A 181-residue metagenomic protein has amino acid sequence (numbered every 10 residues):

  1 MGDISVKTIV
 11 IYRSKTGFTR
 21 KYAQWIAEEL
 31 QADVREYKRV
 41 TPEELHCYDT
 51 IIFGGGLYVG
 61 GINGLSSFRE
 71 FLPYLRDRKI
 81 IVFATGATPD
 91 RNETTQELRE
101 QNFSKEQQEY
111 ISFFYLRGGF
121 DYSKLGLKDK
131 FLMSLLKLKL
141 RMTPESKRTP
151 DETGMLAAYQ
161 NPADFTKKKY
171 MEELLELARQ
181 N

Functional and structural regions predicted by a protein language model:
M1-D77, E172-N181: N-terminal beta1-alpha1-beta2 submodule of the flavodoxin-like/Rossmannoid cofactor-binding fold
D3, E29, G60-N181: FMN-binding flavodoxin-like domain, especially the glycine-rich phosphate-binding loop
